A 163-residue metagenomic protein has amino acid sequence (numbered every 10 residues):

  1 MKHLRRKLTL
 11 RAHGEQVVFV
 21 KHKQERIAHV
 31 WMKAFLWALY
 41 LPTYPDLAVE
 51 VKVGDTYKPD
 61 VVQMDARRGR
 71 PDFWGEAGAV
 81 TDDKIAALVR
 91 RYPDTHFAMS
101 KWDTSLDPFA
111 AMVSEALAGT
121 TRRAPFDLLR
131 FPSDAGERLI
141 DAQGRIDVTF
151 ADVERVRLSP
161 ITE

Functional and structural regions predicted by a protein language model:
K7-V53: Acidic-basic catalytic patches of nuclease active cores, encompassing PD-(D/E)XK and other metal-cofactor nuclease
K52, M64, G75-G78, S100-D103: Short His-Asn-centered micro-motif
V61-Q63, R70-K84: Conserved catalytic cores of phosphodiester-cleaving nucleases, focusing on short active-site segments
M64-A66, A151: A generic structural motif
D72-W74, P93-K101, R123-D127: Hydrophobic beta-strand segments of well-ordered beta-sheets in folded domains
K84-R91, M112: A short acidic, amphipathic alpha-helical/loop segment
T95-T121: Nucleic-acid nuclease catalytic cores
T121-E163: Non-catalytic C-terminal interaction segments of nucleic acid-processing enzymes
